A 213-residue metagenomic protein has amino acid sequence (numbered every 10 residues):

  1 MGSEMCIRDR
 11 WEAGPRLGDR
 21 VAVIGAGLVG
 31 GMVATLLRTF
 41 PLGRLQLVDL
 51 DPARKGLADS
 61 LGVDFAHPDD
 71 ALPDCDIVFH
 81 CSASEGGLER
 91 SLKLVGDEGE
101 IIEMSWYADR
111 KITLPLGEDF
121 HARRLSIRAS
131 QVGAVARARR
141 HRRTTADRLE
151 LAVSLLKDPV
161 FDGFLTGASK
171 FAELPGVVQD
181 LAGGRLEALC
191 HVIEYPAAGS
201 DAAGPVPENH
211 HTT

Functional and structural regions predicted by a protein language model:
M1-C6: Short, small-residue-biased leader/transition segments that mark boundaries at the very start of proteins
W11, A34, K55, L88-L92 (+1 more regions): Generic hydrophobic/aromatic pocket-lining and core-packing "Φ" positions
G14-R20: Short helix-loop-beta connector
R20, G43-R44, E100, S126: Residues at the starts of beta-strands that form the adenosine-phosphate
V23-A26, R38-R90: Adenosine-nucleotide cofactor-binding segment
V29: Hydrophobic/small residue at the entry helix of a nucleotide-binding pocket
E89-S154, Y195-H210: Glycine-rich phosphate-binding loop and adjacent beta-alpha segment of Rossmann(oid) nucleotide-cofactor-binding
R143-T213: C-terminal hydrophobic helical "lid"/dimerization subdomain of Rossmann-like NAD(P)H-dependent oxidoreductases
